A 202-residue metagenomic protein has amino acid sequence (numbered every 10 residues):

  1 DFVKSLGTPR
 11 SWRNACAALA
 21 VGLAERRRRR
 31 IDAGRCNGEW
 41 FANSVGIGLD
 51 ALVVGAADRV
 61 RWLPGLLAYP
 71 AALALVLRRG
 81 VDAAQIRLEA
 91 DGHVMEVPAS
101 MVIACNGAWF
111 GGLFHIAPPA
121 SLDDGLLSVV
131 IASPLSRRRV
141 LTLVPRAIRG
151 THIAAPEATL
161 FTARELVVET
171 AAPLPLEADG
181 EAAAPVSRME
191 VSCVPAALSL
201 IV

Functional and structural regions predicted by a protein language model:
D1-F2, V102, S128-V130, V140: Hydrophobic alpha-helical segments that either span membranes
D1-S100: Catalytic core of DAGKc-family lipid kinases
G46, I103-I116, A182: Glycine-rich phosphate/pyrophosphate-binding beta-alpha loops
R59-A68, W109, L113, P118-R139: Gly/Ser/Thr-rich active-site loops/lids in small-molecule metabolic enzymes that frequently grip phosphoryl groups
D82-A84, P98-S100, D123-S128, T162-L166: A generic structural signal for short beta-strands and their flanking turns/coil linkers
A90-D91, S121, I131-V202: ATP/nucleoside-binding phosphotransfer catalytic cores, i.e., glycine-rich phosphate-binding loops
D91, S100, A104-W109, A132-L135: Histidine- and/or cysteine-centered catalytic micro-motif in compact active-site loops
